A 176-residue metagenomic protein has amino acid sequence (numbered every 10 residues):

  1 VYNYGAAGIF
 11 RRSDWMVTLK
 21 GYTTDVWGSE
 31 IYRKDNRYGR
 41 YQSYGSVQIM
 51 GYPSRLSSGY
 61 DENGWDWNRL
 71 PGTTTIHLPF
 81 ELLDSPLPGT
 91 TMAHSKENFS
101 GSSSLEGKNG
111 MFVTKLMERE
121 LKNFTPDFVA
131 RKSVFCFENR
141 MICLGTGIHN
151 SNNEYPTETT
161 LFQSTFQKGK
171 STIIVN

Functional and structural regions predicted by a protein language model:
V1-N176: Catalytic and substrate-binding regions of extracellular carbohydrate-active enzymes, especially polysaccharide lyases
